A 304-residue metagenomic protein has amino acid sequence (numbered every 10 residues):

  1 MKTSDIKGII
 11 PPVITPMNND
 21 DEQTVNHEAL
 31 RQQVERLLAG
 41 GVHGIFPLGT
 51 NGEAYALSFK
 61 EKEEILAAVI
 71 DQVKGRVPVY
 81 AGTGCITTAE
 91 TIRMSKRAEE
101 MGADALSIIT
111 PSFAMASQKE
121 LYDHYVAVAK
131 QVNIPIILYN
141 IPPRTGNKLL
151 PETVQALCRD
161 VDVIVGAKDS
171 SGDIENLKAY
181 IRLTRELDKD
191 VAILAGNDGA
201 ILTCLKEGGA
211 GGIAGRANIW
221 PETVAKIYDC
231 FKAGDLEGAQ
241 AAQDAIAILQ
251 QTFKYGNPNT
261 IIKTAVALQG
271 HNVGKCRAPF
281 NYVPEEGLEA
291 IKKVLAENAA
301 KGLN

Functional and structural regions predicted by a protein language model:
K2-D5, D188-V191, V266: Catalytic cores of TIM-barrel enzymes
K2-K148: Active-site beta->alpha loop and helix N-cap motifs at the rims of alpha/beta catalytic domains
G8-N18, G40-G41, N51, K206 (+2 more regions): C-terminal alpha-helical cap/extension of soluble enzyme domains
H27, R31-V34, P151, L288-L295: Short, amphipathic alpha-helical "lid/cap" segments that border enzyme active or binding sites
L30, K62, L66, T91 (+6 more regions): A general structural signal for well-ordered alpha-helical segments in protein cores
V34, Y125, V161, Q243-I246 (+1 more regions): Short amphipathic alpha-helical/adjacent loop interface patches that line ligand and macromolecule-binding sites
D71-V77, M101-G102, V132-I134, R159-V163 (+4 more regions): Short helix-capping segments at alpha-helix termini
K130, R144-K254: Catalytic alpha/beta core domains of metabolic enzymes, predominantly
